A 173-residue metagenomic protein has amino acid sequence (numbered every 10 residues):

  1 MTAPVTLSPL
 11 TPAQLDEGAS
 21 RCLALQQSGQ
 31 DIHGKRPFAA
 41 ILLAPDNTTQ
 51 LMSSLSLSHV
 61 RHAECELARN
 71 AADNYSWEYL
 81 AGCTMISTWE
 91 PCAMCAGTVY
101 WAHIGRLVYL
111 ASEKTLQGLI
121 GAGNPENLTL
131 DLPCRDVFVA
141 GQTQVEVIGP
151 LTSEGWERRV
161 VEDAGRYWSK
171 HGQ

Functional and structural regions predicted by a protein language model:
M1-G29, A102-Q173: Zinc-dependent deaminase
L23, Q27, A68, A72-D73: Generic structural signal for well-ordered alpha-helical scaffold segments
Q30-K35: Short loop/turn motifs at secondary-structure junctions and domain boundaries
P37-P45: Short beta-strand scaffold segments in enzyme catalytic cores
T49-S58, E146: Short beta->alpha transition motifs characteristic of CBS
L57-N70: A short, polar/charged loop-to-alpha-helix boundary motif
W77-W89: Immediate flanking context of iron-sulfur cluster ligation sites
T88-G105: Local cysteine-cluster metal-coordination motifs and their immediate loop/turn environment, predominantly Fe-S cluster
